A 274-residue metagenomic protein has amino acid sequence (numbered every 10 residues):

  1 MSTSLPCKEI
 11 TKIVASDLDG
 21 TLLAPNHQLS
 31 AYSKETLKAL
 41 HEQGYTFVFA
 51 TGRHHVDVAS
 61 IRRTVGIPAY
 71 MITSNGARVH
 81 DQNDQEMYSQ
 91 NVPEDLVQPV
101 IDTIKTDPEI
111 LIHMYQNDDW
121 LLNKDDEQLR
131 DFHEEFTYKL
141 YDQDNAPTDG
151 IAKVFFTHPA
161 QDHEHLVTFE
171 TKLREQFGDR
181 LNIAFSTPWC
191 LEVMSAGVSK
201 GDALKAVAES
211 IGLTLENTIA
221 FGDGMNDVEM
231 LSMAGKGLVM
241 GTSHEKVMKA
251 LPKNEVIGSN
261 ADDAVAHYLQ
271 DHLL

Functional and structural regions predicted by a protein language model:
S2-K8, I13-Q43: N-terminal glycine-/serine-/threonine-rich phosphate-binding loop
T3-I13, L29-S30, E192-L274: Mg2+-dependent phosphoryl-transfer enzymes with acidic/Ser/Thr/Gly-rich catalytic loops
L18, R53, G76, G222-G224: Active-site metal-binding loops of divalent metal-dependent hydrolases
N26-L129: Active-site phosphate-binding/coordination module
L40, N75, V154, L231 (+1 more regions): Residue-level signal for inorganic ion chemistry
V65-I67, N75, F177, M233-A234 (+1 more regions): Short, structured coil segments at secondary-structure junctions
P68-S74, S89-Q90, H133-E134, G237-G241 (+1 more regions): Short hydrophobic/aromatic-enriched beta-strand-loop microsegments
P108-F221, M225, T242: Conserved acidic, metal-coordinating active-site core of Asp-based, Mg2+-dependent phosphoryl-transfer enzymes
